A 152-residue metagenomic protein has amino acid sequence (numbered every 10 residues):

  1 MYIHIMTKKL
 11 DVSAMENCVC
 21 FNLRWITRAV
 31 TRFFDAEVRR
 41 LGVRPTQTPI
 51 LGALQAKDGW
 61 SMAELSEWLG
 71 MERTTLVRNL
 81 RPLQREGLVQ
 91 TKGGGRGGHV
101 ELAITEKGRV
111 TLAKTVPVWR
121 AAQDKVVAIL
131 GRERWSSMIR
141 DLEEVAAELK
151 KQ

Functional and structural regions predicted by a protein language model:
M1-M15, R132-Q152: C-terminal regulatory/oligomerization modules of transcriptional regulators
V12-N17, F21-R24, R28-T75, R81 (+2 more regions): N-terminal helix-turn-helix DNA-binding core of bacterial DNA-binding proteins
T31, R81-R140: Charged, amphipathic alpha-helical coiled-coil/dimerization segments
R39, R120, A147-K150: A general structural signal for alpha-helical elements within enzymatic catalytic domains
L41, K57-D58, T115, L130 (+1 more regions): Short coil/turn helix-boundary motifs
